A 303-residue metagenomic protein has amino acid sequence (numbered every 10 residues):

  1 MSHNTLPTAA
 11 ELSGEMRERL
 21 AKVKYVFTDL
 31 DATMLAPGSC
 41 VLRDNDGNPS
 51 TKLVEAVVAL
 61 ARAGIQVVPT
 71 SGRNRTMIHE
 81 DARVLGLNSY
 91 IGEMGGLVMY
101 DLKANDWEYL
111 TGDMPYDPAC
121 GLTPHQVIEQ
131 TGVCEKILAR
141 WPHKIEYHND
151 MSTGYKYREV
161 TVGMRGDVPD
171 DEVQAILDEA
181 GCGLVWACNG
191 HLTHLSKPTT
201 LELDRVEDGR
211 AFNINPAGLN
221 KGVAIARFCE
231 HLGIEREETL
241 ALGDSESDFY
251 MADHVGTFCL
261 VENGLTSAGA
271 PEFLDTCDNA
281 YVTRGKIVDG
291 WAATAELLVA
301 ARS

Functional and structural regions predicted by a protein language model:
H3-A9, M16, A21, S50 (+1 more regions): Mg2+-dependent phosphoryl-transfer enzymes with acidic/Ser/Thr/Gly-rich catalytic loops
E15-F27, K52-I65, H231: A short, Lys/Arg-enriched amphipathic alpha-helix followed by its capping loop at the start of a domain
R19-R43, P69, A252: Asp-based phosphoryl-transfer active-site loop
P37, N48-S152: Active-site phosphate-binding/coordination module
L85-G86, M94, A180, H254-G256 (+1 more regions): Short, structured coil segments at secondary-structure junctions
K103-T131, N189-R210, G269-C277: Charged, glycine/proline-rich intrinsically disordered loops and linkers
K136-H254: Conserved acidic, metal-coordinating active-site core of Asp-based, Mg2+-dependent phosphoryl-transfer enzymes
